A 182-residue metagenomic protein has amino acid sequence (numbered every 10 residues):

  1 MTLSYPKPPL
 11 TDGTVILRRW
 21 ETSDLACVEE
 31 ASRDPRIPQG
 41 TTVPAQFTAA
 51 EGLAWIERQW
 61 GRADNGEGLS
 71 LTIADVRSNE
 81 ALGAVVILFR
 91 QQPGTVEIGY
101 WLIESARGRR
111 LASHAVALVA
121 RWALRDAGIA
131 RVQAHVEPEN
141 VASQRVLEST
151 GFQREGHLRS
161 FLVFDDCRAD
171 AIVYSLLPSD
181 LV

Functional and structural regions predicted by a protein language model:
M1-P35, S70, A74-V182: Acyl-donor (CoA/ACP) binding surface of acyl/acetyltransferases
S32, T41, A63-D64: Hydrophobic residues in alpha-helical segments
R36-R58, L69-L71: Conserved GNAT-fold acetyl-CoA-binding loop/helix
E51-A54, G66, W101, A169: A generic membrane alpha-helix/interface feature
R58-R62, W122: A generic secondary-structure signal
G61-G66, F152: Short loop/turn motifs at secondary-structure junctions and domain boundaries
